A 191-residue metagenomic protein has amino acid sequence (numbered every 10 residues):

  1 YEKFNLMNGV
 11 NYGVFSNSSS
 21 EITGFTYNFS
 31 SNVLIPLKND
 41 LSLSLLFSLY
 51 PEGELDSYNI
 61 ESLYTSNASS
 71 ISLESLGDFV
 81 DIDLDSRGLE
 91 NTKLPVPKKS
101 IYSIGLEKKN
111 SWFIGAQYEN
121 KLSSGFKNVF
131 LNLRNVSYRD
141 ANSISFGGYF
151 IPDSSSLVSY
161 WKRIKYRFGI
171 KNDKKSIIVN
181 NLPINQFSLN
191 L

Functional and structural regions predicted by a protein language model:
Y1-L191: Outer-membrane beta-barrel porins/channels
